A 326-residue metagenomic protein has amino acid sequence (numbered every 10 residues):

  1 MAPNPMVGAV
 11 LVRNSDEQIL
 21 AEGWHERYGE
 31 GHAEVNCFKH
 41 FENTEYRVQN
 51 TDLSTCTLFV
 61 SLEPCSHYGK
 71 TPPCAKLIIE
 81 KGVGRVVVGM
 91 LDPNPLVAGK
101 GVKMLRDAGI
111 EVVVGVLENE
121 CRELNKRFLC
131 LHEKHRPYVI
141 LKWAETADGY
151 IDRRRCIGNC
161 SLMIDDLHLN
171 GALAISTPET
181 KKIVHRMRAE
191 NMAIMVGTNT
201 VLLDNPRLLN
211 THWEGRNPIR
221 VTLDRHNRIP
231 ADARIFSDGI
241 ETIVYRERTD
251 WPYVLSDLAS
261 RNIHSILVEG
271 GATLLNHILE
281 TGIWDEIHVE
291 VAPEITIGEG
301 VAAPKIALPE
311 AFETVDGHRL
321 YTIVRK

Functional and structural regions predicted by a protein language model:
M1-A2, L131: Short, basic/aromatic recognition patches
A2-P5, A21, D52, K70 (+1 more regions): Enzymes that bind and transform nitrogen-containing heteroaromatic metabolites
G8: Helix-turn-helix
L11, S15-C121, G158-S161, D165 (+2 more regions): Zn2+-dependent cytidine deaminase-like catalytic core
R13-N14, E133-K134, R325-K326: Active-site beta-strand termini and strand-to-loop segments that position acidic
C56-S66, K134-T146: N-terminal pre-triad scaffold of radical SAM enzymes
G101-K103, R127-C130, N210-H212: Short low-complexity, flexible loop/linker segments enriched in glycine and/or proline with clustered acidic
L117-H132: Short, structured interface segments
